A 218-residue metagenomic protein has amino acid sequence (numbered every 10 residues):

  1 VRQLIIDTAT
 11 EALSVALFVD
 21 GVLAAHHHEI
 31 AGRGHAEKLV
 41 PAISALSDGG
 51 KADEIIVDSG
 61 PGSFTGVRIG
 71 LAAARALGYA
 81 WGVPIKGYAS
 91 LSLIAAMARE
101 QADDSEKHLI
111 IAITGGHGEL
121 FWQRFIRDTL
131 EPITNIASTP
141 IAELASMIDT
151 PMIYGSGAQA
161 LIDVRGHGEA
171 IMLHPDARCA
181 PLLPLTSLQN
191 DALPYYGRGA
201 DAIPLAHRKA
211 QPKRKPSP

Functional and structural regions predicted by a protein language model:
V1-L23, I30-K38, K86-P218: Oxyanion-binding and handling regions
H28-A31, I43, P61: Short, well-ordered turn and helix-capping elements at secondary-structure junctions
E37-V40, L71: Conserved active-site region of classical short-chain dehydrogenase/reductase
P41-S44, V83: Short, charged/polar low-complexity linear motifs in solvent-exposed/disordered segments
I43, A73-L77, I94-A98: Buried hydrophobic packing segments
I43-E54, S146-P151: Phosphate/pyrophosphate-binding loops at sites that engage ATP/ADP/AMP, CoA/4′-phosphopantetheine, polyphosphate
E54-S90: DPxDG-like acidic metal-binding loop motif
